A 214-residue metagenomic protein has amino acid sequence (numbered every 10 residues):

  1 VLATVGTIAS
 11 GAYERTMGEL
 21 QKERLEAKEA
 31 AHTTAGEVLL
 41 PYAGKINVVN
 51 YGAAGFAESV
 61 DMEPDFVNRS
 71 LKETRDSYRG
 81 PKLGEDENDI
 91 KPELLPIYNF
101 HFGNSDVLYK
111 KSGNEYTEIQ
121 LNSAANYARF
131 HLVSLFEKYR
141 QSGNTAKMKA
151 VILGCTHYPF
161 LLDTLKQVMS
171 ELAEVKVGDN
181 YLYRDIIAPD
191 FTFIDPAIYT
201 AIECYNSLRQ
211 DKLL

Functional and structural regions predicted by a protein language model:
V1-L214: Non-catalytic structural scaffold of enzyme domains
